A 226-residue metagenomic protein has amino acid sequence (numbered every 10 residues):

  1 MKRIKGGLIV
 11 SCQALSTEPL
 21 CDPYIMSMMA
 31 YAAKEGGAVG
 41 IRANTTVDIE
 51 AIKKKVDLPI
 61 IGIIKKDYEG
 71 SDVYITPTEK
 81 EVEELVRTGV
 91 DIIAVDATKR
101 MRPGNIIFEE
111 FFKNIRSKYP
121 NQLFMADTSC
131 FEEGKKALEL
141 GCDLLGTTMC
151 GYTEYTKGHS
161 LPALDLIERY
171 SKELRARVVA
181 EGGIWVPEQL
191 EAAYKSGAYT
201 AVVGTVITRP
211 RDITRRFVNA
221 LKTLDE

Functional and structural regions predicted by a protein language model:
M1-R87, K118, F124, E132-L140 (+1 more regions): Conserved N-terminal beta1-alpha1 strand-loop-helix module at the mouth
G6-C12, I41, I60-I64, I93-V95 (+4 more regions): Hydrophobic faces of well-ordered beta-strands that scaffold small-molecule active sites in alpha/beta enzyme cores
Q13-L15, I64-Y68, T88-R102, L144-K157 (+1 more regions): Glycine-rich phosphate-binding active-site loops on the catalytic face of alpha/beta enzymes
P19-P23, R42-I61, D72-T78, A97-I115 (+4 more regions): Active-site-adjacent beta->alpha loops and helix N-cap segments on the catalytic face of soluble alpha/beta enzymes
Y31-G37, I115-N121, K172-A176, G197-A198: Short, surface-exposed connector motifs at secondary-structure boundaries
D57-L58, I106, Y119-Q122, R175-A176 (+1 more regions): Short acidic, glycine/proline-enriched helix-loop-strand junctions
G70-L85, S129-D143, A176-A180, I184-A201: Catalytic cores of alpha/beta
L166-A180: Short, positively charged, low-complexity/disordered linker segments
